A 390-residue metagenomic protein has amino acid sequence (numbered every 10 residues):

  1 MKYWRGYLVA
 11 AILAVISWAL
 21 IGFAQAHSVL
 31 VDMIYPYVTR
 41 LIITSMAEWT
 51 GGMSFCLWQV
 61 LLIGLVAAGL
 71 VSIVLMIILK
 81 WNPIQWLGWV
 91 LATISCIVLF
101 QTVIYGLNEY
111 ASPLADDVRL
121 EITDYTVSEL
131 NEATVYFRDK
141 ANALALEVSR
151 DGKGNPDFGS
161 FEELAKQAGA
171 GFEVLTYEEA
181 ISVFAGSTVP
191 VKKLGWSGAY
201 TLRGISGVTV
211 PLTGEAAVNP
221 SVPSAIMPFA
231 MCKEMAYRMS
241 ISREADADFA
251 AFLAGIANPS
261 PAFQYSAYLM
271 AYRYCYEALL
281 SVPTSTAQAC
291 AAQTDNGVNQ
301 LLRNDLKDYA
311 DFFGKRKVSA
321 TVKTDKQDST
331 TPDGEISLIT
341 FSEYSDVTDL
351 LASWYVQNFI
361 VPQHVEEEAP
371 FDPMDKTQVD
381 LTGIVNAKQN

Functional and structural regions predicted by a protein language model:
K2-L8, L79-A92: Membrane-interfacial entry segments at the cytosolic side of transmembrane helices
A14-M76: Membrane-embedded alpha-helical segments of integral membrane proteins
G22-A26, I73-K80, F100-P113: Transmembrane helix-loop junctions and nearby membrane-interface residues
S54, M227-D248, F252-L253: Active-site recognition of the HExxH zinc-binding catalytic motif
L87-G214: Contiguous, non-catalytic segments that form substrate-binding/exosite surfaces or channel walls
S128-A133, S242-A287: Post-HExxH zinc-binding segment in Zn-dependent metallohydrolases
P211-E215, P223-M227, S242: Extracytoplasmic
Q300-N390: Pan-zinc metallopeptidase signature
